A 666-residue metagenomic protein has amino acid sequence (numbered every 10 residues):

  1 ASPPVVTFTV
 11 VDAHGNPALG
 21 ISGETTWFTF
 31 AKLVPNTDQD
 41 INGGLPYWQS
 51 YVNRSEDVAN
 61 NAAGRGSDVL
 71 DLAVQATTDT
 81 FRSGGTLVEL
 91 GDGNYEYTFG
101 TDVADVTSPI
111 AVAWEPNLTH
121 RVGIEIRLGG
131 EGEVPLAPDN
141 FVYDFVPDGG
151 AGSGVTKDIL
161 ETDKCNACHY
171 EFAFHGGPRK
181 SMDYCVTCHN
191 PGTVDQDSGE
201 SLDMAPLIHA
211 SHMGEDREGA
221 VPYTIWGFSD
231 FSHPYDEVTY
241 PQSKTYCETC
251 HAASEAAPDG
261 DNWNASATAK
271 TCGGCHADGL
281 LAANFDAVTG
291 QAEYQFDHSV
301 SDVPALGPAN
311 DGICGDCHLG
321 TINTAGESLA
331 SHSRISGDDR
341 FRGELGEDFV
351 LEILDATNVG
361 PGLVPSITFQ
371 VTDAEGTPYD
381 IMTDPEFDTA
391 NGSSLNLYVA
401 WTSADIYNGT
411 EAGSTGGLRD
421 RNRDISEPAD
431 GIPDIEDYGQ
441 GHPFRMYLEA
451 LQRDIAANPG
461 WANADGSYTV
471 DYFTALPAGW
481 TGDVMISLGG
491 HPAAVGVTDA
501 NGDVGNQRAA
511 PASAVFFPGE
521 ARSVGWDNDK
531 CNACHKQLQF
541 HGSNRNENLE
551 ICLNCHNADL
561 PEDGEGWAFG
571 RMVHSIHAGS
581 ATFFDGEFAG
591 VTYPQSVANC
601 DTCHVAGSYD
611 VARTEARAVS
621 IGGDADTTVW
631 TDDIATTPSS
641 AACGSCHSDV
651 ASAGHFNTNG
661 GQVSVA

Functional and structural regions predicted by a protein language model:
A1, G337-G360: Low-complexity, acidic Ser/Thr/Pro/Gly-rich terminal tails and inter-domain linkers that flank the onset of structured
S2-T268, A277-A282, G360-S640, S645-A651: Extended surface/linker regions that mediate inter-domain or inter-protein docking in multi-component redox
P135, P304, P308-L345: A eukaryote-biased signal for short, well-structured alpha-helical docking elements
D278-N323, G362-V364, Q370-E375, Y379 (+1 more regions): Repeat-solenoid scaffold signature
